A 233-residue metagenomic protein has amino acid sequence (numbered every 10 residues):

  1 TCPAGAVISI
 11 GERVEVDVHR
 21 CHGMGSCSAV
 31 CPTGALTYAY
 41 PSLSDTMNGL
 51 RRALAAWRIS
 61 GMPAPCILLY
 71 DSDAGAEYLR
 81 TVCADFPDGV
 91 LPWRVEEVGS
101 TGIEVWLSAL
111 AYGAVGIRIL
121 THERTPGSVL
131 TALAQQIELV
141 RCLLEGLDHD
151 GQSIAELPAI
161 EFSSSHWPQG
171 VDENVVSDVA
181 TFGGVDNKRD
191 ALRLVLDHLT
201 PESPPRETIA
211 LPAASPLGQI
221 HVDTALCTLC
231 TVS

Functional and structural regions predicted by a protein language model:
T1, G5, A64-A76, V129-L130 (+1 more regions): Ferredoxin-type iron-sulfur electron-transfer modules and their immediate structural context
T1-H22, S26-D45, V222, T231-S233: Iron-sulfur cluster-binding cysteine motifs and their immediate structural context in ferredoxin-like electron-transfer
Y38-G61: A contiguous, basic/glycine-rich beta-loop/short-helix subdomain that forms a polymer-engagement track
S72-R80, E97-G99, E123-T131: Short acidic, S/G/P-rich loop/turn micro-motifs used as interaction or catalytic elements
T81-L91: Short helix-loop-beta junction
V82-A84, T101, S108: C-terminal structured domains
L91-E97: Extracellular/luminal Protease-associated
V105-A155: Cofactor-cradling patches in redox/metallo enzymes
